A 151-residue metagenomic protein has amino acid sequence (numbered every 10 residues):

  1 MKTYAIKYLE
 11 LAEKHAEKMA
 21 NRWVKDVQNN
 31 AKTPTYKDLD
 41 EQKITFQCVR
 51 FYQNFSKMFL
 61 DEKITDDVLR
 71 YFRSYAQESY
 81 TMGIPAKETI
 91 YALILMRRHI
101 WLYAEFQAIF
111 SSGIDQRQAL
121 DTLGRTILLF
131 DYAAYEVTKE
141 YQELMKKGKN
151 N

Functional and structural regions predicted by a protein language model:
M1-S74, I109-N151: Core of compact, soluble alpha-helical bundle domains
S74, M82-Q107, A133-E140, L144-M145: Hydrophobic, helix-rich cores of sensory/ligand-binding and other regulatory modules that couple small-molecule
